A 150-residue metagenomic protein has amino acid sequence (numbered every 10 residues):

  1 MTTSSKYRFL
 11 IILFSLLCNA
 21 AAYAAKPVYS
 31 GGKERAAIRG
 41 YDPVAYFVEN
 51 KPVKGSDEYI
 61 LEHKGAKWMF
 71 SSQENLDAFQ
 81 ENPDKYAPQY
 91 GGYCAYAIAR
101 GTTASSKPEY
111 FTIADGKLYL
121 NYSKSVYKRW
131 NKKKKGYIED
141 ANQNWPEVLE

Functional and structural regions predicted by a protein language model:
T2-L10: Bacterial N-terminal signal peptides that target proteins for export
I11-N19: Bacterial N-terminal signal peptides
Y23-E150: Charged, low-complexity intrinsically disordered segments
